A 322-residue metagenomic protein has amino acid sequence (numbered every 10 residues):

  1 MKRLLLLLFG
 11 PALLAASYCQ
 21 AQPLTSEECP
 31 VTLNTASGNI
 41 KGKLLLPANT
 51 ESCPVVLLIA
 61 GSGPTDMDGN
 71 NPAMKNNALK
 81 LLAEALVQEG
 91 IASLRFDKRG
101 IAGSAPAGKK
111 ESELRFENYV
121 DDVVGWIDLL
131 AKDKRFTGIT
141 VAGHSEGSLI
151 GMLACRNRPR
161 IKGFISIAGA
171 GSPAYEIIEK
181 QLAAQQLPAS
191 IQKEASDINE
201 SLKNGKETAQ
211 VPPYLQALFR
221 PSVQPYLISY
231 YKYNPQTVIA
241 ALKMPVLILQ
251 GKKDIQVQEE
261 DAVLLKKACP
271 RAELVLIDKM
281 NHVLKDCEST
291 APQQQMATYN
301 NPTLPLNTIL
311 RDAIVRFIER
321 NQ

Functional and structural regions predicted by a protein language model:
Q22-E51: N-terminal cap/lid segment of alpha/beta-hydrolase-fold proteins
T50-S52, V56-A85: Short, surface-exposed "cap/lid" segments of acyl-processing enzymes
A78, L82-A105: Conserved alpha/beta-hydrolase
E111-D133: Alpha/beta-hydrolase active-site loop
D128-A184: Primarily recognizes the serine-hydrolase "nucleophile elbow" in alpha/beta-hydrolase and SGNH/GDSL folds
I165-T237: Accessory cap/linker subdomain of secreted extracellular hydrolases
L242, I248-Q250: Short beta-strand/loop motif that positions the catalytic acidic residue of the alpha/beta-hydrolase fold
V283, T290-Q322: Catalytic active-site module of serine/aspartate enzymes centered on a nucleophile-bearing elbow/loop
